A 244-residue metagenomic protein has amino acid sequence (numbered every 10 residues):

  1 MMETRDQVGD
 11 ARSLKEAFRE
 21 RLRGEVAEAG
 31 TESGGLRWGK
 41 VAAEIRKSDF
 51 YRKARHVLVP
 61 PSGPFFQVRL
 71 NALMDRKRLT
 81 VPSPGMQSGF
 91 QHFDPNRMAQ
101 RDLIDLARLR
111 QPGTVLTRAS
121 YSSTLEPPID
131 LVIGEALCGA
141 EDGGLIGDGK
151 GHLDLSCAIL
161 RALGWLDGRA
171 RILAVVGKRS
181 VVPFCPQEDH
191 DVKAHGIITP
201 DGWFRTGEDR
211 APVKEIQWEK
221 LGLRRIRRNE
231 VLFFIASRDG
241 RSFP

Functional and structural regions predicted by a protein language model:
M2-L36, K47-K53, D75-R78, G89-P244: Surface-exposed, charge/polar-rich loops and edge strands
S33-P84: N-terminal low-complexity or amphipathic/hydrophobic leaders
